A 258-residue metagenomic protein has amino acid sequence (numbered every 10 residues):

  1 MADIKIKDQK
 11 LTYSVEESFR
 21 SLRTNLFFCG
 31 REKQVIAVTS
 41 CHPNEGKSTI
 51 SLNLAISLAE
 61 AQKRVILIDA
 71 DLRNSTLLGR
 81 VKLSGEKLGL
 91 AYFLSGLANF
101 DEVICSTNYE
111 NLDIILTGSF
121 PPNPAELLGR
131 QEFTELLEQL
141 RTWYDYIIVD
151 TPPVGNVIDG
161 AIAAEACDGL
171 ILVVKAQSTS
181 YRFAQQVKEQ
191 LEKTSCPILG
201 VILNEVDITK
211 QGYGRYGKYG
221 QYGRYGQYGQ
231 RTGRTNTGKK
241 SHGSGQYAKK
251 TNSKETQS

Functional and structural regions predicted by a protein language model:
M1-S258: P-loop NTP-binding module
